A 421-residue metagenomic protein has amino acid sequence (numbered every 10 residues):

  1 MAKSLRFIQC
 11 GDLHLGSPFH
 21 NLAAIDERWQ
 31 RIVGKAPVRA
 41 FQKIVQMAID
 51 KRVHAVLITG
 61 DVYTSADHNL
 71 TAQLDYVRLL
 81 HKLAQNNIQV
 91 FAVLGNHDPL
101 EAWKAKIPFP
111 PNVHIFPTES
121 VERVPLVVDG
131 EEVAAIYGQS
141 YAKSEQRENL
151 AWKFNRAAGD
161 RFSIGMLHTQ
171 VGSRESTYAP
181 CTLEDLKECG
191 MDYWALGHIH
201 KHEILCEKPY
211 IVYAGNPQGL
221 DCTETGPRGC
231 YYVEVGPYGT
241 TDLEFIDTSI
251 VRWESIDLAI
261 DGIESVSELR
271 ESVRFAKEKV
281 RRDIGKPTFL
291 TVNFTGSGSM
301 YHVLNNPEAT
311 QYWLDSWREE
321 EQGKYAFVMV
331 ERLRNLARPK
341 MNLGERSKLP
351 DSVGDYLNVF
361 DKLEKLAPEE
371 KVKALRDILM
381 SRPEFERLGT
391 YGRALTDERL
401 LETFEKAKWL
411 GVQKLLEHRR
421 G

Functional and structural regions predicted by a protein language model:
M1-Q73, R393, D397-E398: N-terminal active-site segment of His-dependent metallophosphoesterases
M1-W29, R228, E234-A259: Domain-start "cap" segments at the beginnings of catalytic or binding domains
S4, R52, E132, G190 (+2 more regions): Short loop/turn motifs at secondary-structure junctions
Q9, P117, G138, Y213 (+2 more regions): Structural signal for conserved beta-strand scaffold positions within catalytic alpha/beta enzyme cores
H20, D26, A55, A66-D242: His/Asp/Glu-rich metal-coordinating catalytic cores of metallo-dependent phosphodiesterases/hydrolases acting on
A48, L83, V280: Hydrophobic pocket-lining residues that define ligand/cofactor binding sites across diverse proteins
T248-G421: Accessory, non-catalytic peripheral segments of nucleic-acid enzymes
